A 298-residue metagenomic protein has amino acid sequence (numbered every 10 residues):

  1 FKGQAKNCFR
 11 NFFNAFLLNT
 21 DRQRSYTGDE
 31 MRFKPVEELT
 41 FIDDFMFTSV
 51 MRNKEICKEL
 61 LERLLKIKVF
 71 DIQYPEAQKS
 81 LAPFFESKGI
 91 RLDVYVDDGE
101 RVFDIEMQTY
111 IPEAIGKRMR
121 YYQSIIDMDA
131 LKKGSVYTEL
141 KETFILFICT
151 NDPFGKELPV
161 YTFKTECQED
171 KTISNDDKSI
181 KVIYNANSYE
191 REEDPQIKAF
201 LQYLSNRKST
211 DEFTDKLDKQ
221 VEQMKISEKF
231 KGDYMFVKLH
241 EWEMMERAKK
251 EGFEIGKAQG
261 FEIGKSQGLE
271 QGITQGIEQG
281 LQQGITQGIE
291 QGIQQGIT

Functional and structural regions predicted by a protein language model:
K6-F16, T20-E37, F41, F45 (+3 more regions): Short, charged alpha-helical interaction segments and adjacent helix-coil junctions
K6-I180, E190-E192, E243, R247 (+1 more regions): Accessory alpha/beta interaction modules
Y184: Hydrophobic residues at beta-strand termini and immediately following loops that shape nucleotide-binding pockets
